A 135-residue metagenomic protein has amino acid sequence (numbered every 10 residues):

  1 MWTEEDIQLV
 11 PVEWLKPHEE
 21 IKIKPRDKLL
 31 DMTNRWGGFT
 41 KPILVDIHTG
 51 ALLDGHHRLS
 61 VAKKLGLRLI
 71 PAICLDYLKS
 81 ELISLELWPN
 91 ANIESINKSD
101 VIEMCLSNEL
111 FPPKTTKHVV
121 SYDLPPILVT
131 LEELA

Functional and structural regions predicted by a protein language model:
M1-H48, L53, L59-A135: Short, charged/polar connector segments at secondary-structure boundaries
